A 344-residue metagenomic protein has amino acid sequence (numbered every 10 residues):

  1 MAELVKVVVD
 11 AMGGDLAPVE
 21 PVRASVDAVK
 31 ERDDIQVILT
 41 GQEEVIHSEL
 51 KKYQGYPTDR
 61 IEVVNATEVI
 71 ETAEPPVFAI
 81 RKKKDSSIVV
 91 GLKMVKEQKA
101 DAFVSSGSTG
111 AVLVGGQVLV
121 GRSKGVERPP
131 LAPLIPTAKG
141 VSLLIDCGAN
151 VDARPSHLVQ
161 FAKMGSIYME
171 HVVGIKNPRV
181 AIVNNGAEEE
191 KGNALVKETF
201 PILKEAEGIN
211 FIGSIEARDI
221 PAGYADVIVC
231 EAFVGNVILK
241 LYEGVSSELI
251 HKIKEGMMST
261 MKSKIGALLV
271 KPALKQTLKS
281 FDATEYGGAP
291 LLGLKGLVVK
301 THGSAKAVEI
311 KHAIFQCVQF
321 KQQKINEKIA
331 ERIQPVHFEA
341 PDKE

Functional and structural regions predicted by a protein language model:
M1-H47: N-terminal phosphate-binding or glycine-rich loops at protein starts, especially the Walker A/P-loop of NTPases
V7-V19, A149-V159, K300-A305: Short, glycine-rich nucleotide/cofactor-binding loops
L16-P21, D85-Q98, A102-G116, S123 (+7 more regions): Short glycine/serine/threonine-rich phosphate/pyrophosphate-binding segments that cradle anionic phosphate groups
V19-E20, R32, Q36-I38, E44 (+4 more regions): Glycine-rich phosphate/diphosphate-binding loop of Rossmann-like nucleotide-binding domains
A24-A28, G55, A111, G115-L134 (+2 more regions): A glycine- and small-aliphatic-rich helix-loop capping segment at beta-alpha/alpha-beta transitions that lines
G55-A100: Phosphate/nucleotide-donor binding subsite
Q117-L144, Y224-I228, A232-K343: Glycine-rich phosphate/nucleotide-binding loop
